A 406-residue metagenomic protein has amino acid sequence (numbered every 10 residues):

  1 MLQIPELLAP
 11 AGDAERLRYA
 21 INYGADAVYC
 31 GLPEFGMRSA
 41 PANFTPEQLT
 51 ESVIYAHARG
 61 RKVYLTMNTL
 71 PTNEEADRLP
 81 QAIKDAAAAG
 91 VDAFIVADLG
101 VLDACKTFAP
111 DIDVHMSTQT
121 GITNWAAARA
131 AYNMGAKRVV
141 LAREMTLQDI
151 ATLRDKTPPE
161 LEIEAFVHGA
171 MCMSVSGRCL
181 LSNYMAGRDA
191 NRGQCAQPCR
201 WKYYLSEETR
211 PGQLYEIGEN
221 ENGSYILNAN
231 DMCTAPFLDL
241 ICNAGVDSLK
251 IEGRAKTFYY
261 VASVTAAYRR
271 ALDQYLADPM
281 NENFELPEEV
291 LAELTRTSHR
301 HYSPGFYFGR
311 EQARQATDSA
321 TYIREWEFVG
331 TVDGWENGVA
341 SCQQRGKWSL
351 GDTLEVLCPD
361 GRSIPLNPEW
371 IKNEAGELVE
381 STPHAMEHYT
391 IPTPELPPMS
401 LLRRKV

Functional and structural regions predicted by a protein language model:
M1-N22, A27-E34, R59-T69, N73-P80 (+5 more regions): Surface-exposed amphipathic alpha-helical tracts and adjacent flexible/coil segments at the periphery of soluble enzymes
R38-H57: Glycine-rich, positively charged N-terminal anion/phosphate-binding segment
T50, V63, A82, V96-A97: Phosphodiester-processing cores and adjacent nucleic acid-binding clamps
V53-I54, T107, D113-H115, R129: Radical SAM/AdoMet-radical enzyme domain recognition
L65-T66, V96, M116-T118: Short beta-strand elements of ligand-binding domains
D77, I112-T123: Gly/Gly-Pro- and Ser/Thr-rich, intrinsically disordered tail segments characteristic of DNA damage-repair and tolerance
G100-V101: Alpha-helix capping/helix-boundary segments
